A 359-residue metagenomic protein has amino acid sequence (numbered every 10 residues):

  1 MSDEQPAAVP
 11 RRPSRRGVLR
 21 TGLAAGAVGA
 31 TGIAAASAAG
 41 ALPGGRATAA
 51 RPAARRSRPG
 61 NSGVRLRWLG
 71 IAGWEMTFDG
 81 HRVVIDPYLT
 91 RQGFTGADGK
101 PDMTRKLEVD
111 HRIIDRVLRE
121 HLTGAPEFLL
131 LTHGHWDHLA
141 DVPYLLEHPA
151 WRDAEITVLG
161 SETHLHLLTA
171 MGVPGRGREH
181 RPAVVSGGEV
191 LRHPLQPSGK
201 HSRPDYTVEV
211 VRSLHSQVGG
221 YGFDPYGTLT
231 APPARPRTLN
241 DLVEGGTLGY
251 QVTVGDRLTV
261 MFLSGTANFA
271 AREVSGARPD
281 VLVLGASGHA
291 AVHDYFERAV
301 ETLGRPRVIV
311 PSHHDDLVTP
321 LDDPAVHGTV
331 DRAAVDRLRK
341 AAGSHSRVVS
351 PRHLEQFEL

Functional and structural regions predicted by a protein language model:
M1-P13: N-terminal secretory signal peptides
R11-R56: N-terminal twin-arginine translocation
A72, Q92, G134-L139, L165-L167 (+4 more regions): Active-site environment of divalent metal-dependent phosphoester hydrolases
H81-L131, H135, A140-A154, V218-P236 (+2 more regions): Pre-active-site segment of Zn-dependent metallo-hydrolases
I85-D86, P126-G134, L159-S161, M261-G265 (+3 more regions): Active-site neighborhood of phospho(di)ester-bond hydrolases with catalytic His/Asp-centered motifs
R116-K200, Y206-T207, R212-Y221: Active-site HxH/HxHxD metal-binding segment of metal-dependent hydrolases
E155-T157, L165, G172-G199, F296-L359: Binuclear metal-ion centers of metallo-dependent hydrolases, dominated by the metallo-beta-lactamase
A231-T302: Active-site-proximal loop/helix segments of hydrolase catalytic cores
